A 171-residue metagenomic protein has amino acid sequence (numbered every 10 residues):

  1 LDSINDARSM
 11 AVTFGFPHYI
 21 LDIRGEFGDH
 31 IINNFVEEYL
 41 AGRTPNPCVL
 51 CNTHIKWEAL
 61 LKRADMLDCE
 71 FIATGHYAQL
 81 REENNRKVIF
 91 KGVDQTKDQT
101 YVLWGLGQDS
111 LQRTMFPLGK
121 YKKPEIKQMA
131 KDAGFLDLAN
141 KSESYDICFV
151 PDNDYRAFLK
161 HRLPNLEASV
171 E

Functional and structural regions predicted by a protein language model:
L1-W104, M115, P124-E125: ATP-dependent adenylation/nucleotidyltransferase module used to activate substrates
A73-L80, N85-E171: AMP-forming adenylation/ATP pyrophosphatase catalytic core
